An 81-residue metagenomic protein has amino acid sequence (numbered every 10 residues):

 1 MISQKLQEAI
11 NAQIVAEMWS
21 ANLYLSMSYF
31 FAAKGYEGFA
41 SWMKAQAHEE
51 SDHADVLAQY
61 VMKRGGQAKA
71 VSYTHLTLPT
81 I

Functional and structural regions predicted by a protein language model:
M1-E8: Short, charged, low-complexity loops and linkers
A9, Q13, A21-L25: A structural feature that tracks compact, well-ordered secondary-structure segments with a strong bias toward
Q13-A16, Y60: Short secondary-structure boundary/capping segments within folded domains
S28-A32: Secondary-structure edge/capping motif, primarily at the C-terminal ends of alpha-helices and the immediately following
A33-V71: Conserved alpha-helical segments that form or flank metal/cofactor-binding pockets of metalloenzymes
T74-T80: Conserved small/polar residues in nucleotide/adenosyl-binding loops
